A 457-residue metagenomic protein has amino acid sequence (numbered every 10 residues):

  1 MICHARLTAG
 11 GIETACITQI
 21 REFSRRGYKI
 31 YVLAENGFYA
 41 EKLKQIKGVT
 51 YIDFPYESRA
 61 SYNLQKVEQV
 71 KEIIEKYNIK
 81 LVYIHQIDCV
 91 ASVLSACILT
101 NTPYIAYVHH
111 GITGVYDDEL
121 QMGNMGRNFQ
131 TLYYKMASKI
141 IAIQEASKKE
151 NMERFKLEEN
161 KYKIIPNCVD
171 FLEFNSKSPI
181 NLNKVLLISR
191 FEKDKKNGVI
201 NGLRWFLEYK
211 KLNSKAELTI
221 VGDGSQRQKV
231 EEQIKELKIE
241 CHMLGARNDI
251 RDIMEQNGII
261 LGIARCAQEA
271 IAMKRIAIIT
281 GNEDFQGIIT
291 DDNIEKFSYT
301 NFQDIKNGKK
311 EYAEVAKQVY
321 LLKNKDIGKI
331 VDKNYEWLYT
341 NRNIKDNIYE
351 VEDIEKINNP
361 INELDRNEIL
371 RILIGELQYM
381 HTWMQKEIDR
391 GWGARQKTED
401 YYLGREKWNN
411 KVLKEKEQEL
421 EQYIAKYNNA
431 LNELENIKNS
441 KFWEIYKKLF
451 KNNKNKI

Functional and structural regions predicted by a protein language model:
H4-G10, E22-S61, G222-R227: N-terminal strand-loop element at the rim of the active site of nucleotide-sugar-dependent glycosyltransferases
G11, D304-I369: A charged, aromatic-enriched C-terminal amphipathic alpha-helix characteristic of glycosyltransferases across folds
L64-K66, P103-I105, H110-M136, F171: Nucleotide-sugar donor phosphate/pyrophosphate-binding loop at the beta->alpha transition of glycosyltransferases
I84-V90, V108-H109: Short His-centered aromatic/hydrophobic patch
Y134-K161: A short, active-site helix/loop in glycosyltransferases that binds the activated sugar's phosphate group
E173, K177-K210, T340: Conserved donor-binding/catalytic core segment of Leloir-type glycosyltransferases
Q228-R247: Nucleotide-activated donor-binding/catalytic signature segment of Leloir-type glycosyltransferases, i.e., the conserved
I361-I457: Boundary detector for helix-to-coil junctions that initiate low-complexity/charged tails
